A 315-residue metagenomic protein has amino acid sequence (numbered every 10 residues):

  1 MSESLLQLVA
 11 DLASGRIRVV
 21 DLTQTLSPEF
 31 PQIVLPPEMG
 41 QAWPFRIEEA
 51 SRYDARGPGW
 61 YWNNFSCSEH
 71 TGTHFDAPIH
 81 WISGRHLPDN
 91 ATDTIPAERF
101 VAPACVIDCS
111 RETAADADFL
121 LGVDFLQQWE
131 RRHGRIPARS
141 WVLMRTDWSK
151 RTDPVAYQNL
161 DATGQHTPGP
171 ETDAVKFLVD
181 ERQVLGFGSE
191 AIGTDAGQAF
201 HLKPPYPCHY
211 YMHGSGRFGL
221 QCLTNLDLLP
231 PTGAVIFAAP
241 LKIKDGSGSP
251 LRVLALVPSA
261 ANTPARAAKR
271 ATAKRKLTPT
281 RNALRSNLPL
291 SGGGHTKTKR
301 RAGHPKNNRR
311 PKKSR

Functional and structural regions predicted by a protein language model:
M1-K276, K312-R315: Active-/binding-site microenvironments in catalytic and ligand-binding cores
A271-R315: Intrinsically disordered, Lys/Arg-rich low-complexity segments
